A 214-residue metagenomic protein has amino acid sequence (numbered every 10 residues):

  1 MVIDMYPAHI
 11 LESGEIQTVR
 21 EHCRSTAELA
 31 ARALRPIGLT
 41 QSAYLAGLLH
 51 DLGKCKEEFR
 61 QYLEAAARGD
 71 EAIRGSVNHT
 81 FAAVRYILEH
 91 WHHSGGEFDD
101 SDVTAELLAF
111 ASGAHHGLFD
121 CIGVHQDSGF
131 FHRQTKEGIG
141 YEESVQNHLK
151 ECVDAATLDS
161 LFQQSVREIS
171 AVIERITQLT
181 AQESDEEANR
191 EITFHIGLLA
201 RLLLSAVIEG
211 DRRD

Functional and structural regions predicted by a protein language model:
V2-D214: Accessory nucleic-acid engagement/destabilization modules that flank
